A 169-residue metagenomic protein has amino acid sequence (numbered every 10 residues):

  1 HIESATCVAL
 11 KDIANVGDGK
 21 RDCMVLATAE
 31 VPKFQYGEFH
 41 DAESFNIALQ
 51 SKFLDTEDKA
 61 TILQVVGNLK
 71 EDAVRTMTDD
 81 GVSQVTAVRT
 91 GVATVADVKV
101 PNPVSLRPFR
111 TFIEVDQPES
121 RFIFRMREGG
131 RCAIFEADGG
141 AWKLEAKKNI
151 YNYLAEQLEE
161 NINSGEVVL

Functional and structural regions predicted by a protein language model:
I2-A48, A73-L169: C-terminal assembly and membrane-engagement modules of membrane-active proteins
H40-I62: Membrane-penetrating hydrophobic segments
D58-A73: Membrane-active amphipathic alpha-helices enriched in small hydrophobic residues
